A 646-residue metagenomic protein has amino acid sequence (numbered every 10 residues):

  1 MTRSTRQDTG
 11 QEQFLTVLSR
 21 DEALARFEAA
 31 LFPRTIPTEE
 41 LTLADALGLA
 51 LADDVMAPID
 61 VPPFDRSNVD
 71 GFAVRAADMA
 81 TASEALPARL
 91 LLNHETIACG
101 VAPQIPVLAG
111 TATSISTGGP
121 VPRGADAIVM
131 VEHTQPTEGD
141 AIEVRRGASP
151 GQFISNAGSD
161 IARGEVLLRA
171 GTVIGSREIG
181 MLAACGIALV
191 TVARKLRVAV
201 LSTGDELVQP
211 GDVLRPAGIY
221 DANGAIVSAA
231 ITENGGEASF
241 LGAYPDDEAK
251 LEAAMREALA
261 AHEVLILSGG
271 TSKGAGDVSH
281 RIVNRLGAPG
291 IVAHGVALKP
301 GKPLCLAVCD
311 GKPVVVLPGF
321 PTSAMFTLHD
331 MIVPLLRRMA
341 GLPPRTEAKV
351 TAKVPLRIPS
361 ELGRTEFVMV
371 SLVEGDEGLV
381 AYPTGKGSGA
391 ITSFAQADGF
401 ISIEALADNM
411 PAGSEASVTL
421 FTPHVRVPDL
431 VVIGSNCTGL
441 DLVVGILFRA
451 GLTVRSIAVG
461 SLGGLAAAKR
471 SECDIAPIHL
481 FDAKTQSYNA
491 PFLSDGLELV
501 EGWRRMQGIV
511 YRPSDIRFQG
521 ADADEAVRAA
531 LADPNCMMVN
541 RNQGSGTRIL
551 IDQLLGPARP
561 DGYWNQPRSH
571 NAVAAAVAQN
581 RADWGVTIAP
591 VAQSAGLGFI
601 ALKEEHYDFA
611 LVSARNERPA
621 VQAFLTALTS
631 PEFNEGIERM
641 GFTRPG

Functional and structural regions predicted by a protein language model:
M1-D21, A188-L317, P321-T327, T438 (+9 more regions): Helix-rich terminal scaffold detector
T2-L18, D54, A73-P245, G375-K386 (+2 more regions): Short, glycine/charged-enriched hinge/interface segments at domain edges or termini
D21-L24, E39-D45, A52-D53, R66 (+3 more regions): Flexible glycine/proline-rich
A243, T453-G460, A558-A572: Short beta-strand-to-loop elements that line the ligand-binding cleft of bilobed periplasmic-binding protein-like
V427-N436, D524-R548: Short loop->beta-strand "edge-of-pocket" segments that line small-molecule binding or catalytic clefts across diverse
F448-E525: N-terminal segment of the mature folded domain
P477-L493, A574-K603: A ligand-binding cleft/hinge motif common to bilobed small-molecule-binding domains
L497-G508, L597-T626: Periplasmic-binding protein-like
